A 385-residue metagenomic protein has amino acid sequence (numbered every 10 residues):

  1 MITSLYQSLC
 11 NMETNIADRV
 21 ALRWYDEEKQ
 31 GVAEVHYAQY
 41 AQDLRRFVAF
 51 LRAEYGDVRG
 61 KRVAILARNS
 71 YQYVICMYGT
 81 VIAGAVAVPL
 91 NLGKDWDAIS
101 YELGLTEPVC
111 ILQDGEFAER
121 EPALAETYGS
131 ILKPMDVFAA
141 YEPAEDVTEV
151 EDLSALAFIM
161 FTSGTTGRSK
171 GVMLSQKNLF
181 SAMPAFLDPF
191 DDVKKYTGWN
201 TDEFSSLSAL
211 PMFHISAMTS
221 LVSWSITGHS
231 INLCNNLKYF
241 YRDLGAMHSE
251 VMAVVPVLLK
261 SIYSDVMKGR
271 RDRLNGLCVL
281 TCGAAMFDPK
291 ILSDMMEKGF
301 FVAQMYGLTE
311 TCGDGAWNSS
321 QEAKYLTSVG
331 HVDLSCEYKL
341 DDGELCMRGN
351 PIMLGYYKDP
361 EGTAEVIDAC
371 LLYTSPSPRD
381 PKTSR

Functional and structural regions predicted by a protein language model:
D18-V20, A144-F161, G167-R168, K194-S205: Conserved pre-ATP/AMP-binding loop-to-beta segment of ANL
A33, V48-K94, A209: Conserved AMP-binding/adenylate-forming
E34-A38, A157-P184, R385: Conserved AMP-binding A3 loop
Y78, I82-P143, T148-E149: Structural core segment of the AMP-binding/adenylate-forming
T162, Y373-D380: Conserved small/polar residues in nucleotide/adenosyl-binding loops
F180-S205, M212-V251, V257-G269, G276: Conserved AMP-binding/adenylation subdomain of ANL enzymes
E250-V254, I262-K324, E337: Gly/Ser/Thr-rich phosphate-binding loop
A323-L326, I352-S375: Conserved ANL (AMP-binding/adenylate-forming) active-site segment centered on the GW(Y/F)…HTG consensus within
